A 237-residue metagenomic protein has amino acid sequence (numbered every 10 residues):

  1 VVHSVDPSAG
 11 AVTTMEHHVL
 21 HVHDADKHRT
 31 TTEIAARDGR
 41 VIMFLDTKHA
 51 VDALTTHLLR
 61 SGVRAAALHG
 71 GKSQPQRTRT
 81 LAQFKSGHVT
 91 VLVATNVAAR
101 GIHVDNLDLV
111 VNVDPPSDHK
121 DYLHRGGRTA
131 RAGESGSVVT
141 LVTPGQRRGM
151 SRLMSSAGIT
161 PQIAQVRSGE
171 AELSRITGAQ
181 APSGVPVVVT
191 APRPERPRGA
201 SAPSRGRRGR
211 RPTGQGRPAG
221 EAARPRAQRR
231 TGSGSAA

Functional and structural regions predicted by a protein language model:
V1-V185: Conserved helicase RecA-like core
A171-A237: Basic Arg/Gly/Lys-rich low-complexity intrinsically disordered segments
